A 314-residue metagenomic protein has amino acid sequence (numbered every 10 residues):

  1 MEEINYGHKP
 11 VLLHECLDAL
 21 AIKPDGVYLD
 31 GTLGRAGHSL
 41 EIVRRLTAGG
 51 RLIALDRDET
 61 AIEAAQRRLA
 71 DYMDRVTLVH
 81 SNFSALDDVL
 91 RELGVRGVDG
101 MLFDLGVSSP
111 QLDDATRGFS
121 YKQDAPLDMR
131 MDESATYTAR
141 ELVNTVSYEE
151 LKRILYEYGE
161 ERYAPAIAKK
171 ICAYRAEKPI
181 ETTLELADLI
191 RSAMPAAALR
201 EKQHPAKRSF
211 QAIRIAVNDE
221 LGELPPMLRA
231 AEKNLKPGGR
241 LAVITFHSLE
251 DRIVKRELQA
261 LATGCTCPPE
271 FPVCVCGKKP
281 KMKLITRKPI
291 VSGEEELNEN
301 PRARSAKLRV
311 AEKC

Functional and structural regions predicted by a protein language model:
M1-C314: S-adenosyl-L-methionine-dependent methyltransferase catalytic core, i.e., the SAM/SAH-binding region
